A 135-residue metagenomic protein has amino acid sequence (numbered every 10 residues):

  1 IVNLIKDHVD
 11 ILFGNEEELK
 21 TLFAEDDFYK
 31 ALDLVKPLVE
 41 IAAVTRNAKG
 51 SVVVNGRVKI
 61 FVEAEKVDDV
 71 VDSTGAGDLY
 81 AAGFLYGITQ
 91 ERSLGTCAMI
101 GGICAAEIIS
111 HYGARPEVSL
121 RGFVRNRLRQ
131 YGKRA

Functional and structural regions predicted by a protein language model:
I1-D33, K49-S51: Conserved beta-alpha-beta core of the PfkB/ribokinase-like small-molecule kinase fold
D27-A135: Conserved phosphate-binding/catalytic region of the ribokinase-like
